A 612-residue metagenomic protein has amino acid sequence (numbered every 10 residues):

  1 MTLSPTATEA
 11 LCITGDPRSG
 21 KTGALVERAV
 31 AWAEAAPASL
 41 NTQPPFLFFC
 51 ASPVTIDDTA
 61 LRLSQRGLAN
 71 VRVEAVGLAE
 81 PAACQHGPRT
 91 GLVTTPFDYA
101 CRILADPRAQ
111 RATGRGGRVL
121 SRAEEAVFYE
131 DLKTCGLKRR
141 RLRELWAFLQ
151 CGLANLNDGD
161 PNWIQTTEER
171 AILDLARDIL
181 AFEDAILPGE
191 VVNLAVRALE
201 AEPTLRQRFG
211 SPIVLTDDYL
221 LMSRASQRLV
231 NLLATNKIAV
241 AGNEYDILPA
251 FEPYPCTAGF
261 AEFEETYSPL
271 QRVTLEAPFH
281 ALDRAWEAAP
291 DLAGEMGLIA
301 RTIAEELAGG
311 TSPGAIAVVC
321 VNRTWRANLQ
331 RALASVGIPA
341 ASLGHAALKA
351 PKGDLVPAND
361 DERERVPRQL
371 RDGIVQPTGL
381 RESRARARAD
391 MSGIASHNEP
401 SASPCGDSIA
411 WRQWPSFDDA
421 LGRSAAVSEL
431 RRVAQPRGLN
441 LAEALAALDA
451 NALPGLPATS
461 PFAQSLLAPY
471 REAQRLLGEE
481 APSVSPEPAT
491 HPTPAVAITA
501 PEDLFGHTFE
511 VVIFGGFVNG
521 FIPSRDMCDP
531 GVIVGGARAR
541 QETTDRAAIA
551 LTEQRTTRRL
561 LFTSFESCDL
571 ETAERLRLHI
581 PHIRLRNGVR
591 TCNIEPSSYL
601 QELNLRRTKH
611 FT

Functional and structural regions predicted by a protein language model:
T2-P17, A24, G114, A126-L215 (+3 more regions): Accessory N-terminal region flanking or inserted into the helicase ATPase core in nucleic-acid motor proteins
T2-P17, T113-G114, P269-C320, G353-L355 (+1 more regions): Inter-lobe coupling/hinge region of RecA-like P-loop helicase motors
T22-V30: Motif I (Walker A/P-loop) of helicase-class P-loop NTPases
L25, L40-I56, L275, W286-A288 (+2 more regions): Conserved RecA-like ASCE P-loop NTPase motor core of nucleic-acid helicases/translocases
Q43-A147, D174, E262, A300 (+3 more regions): Conserved P-loop NTPase-based nucleic-acid remodeling module centered on helicase motor cores
L215-M222, E244-Y245, F517: Conserved Walker B
Q227-G297, S383: Conserved RecA-like helicase ATPase core segment that couples NTP binding/hydrolysis to strand translocation
E364-E602: Conserved helicase C-terminal RecA-like lobe
